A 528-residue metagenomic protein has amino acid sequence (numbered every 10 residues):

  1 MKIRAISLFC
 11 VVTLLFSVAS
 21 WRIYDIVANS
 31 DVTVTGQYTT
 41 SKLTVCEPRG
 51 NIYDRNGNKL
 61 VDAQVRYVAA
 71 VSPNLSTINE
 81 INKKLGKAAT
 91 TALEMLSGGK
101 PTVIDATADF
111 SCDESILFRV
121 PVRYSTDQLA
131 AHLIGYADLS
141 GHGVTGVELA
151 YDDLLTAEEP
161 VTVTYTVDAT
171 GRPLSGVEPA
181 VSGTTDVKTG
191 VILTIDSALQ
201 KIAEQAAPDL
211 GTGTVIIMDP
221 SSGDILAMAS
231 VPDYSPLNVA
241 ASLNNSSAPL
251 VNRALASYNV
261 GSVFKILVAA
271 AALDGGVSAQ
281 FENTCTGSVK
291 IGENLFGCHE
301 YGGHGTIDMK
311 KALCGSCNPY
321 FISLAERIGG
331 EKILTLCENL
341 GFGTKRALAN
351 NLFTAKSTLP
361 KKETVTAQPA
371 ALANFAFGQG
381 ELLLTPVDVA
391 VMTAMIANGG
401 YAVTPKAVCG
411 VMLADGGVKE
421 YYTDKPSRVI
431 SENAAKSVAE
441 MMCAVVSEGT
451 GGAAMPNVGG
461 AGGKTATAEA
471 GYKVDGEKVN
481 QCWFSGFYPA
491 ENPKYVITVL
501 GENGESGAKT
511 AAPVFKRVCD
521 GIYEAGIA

Functional and structural regions predicted by a protein language model:
M1-V239, E331-N339, L500, E505 (+1 more regions): Periplasmic/cell-envelope proteins involved in peptidoglycan metabolism and beta-lactam response
K59-V61, P220-S262, L267-G501, G507: Beta-lactam-recognizing serine transpeptidase/beta-lactamase-like catalytic domain environment
